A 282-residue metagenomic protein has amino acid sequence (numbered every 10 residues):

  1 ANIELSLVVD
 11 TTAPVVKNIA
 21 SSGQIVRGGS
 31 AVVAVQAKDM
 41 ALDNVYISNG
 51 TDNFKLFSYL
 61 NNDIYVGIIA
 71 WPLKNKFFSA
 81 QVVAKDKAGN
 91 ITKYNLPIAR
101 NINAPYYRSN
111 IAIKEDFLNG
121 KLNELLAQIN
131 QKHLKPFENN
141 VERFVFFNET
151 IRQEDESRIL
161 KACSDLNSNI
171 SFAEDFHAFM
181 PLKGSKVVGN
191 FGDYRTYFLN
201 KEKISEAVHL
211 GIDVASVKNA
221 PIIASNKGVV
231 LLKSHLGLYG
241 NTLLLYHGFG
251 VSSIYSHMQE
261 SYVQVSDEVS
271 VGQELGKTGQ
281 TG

Functional and structural regions predicted by a protein language model:
A1-E4, R27: Long, compositionally biased, intrinsically disordered segments
I3-V15: Proline/serine/threonine-rich low-complexity linkers at boundaries of modular beta-sandwich domains
A13-I19, I222: Proline-enriched interdomain boundary motifs that mark the N-terminal boundary and often initiate the first structured
I19-V26: Short beta-strand segments of immunoglobulin-like
G23, A70-P72, E202: Outer-membrane beta-barrel proteins
S30-V32, D43-N190, F198: Non-catalytic extracellular/periplasmic "stalk" and linker regions immediately N-terminal to catalytic or recognition
A37-A41: Extracellular acidic, Ser/Thr/Pro-rich low-complexity tracts
H177-G282: Catalytic cores of peptidoglycan-degrading enzymes
